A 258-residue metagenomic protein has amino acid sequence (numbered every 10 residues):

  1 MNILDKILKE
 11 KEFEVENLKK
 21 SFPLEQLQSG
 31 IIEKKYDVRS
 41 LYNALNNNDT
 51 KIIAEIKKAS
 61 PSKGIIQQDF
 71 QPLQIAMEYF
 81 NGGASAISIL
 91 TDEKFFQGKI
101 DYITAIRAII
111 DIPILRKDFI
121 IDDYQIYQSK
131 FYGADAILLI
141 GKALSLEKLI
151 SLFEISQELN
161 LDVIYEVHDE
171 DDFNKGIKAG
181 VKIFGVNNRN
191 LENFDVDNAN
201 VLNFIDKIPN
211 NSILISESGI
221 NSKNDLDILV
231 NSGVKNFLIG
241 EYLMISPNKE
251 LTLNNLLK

Functional and structural regions predicted by a protein language model:
M1-K57, S62: N-terminal amphipathic alpha-helix/helix-capping segment at the start of soluble metabolic enzymes
D5, S85, D135, K182 (+1 more regions): Receiver (REC) domain switch/active-site residues of two-component response regulators
E10, K57-A59, D92, F119 (+5 more regions): Active-site beta-loop-alpha junctions enriched in small/polar residues
K51, I56, K63-I164, E170-G176 (+1 more regions): N-terminal active-site wall of soluble small-molecule enzyme domains
I121-G133, D169-A179, S216, I220-I239: Catalytic cores of alpha/beta
F131-K148, G185-F194, V234-L253: Glycine-rich phosphate-binding active-site loops on the catalytic face of alpha/beta enzymes
I183-I239: Catalytic-face loop-and-helix region of soluble metabolic enzyme cores
N200-K207, V230, I245-K258: C-terminal helical cap(s) of enzyme catalytic domains, especially alpha/beta-barrels
